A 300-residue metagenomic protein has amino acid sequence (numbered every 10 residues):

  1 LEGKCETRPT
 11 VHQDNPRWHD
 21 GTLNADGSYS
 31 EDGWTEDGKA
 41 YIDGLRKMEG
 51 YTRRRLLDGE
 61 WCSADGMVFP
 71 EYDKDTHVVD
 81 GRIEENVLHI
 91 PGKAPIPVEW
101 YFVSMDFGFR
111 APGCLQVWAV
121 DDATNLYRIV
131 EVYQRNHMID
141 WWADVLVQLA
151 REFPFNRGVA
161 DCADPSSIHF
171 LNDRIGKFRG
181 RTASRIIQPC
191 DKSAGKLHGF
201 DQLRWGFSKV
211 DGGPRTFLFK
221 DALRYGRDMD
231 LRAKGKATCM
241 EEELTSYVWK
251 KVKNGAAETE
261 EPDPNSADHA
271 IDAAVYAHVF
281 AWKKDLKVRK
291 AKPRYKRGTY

Functional and structural regions predicted by a protein language model:
L1-A25: Replace "adjacent to P-loop NTPase cores in ATP/GTP-dependent enzymes" with "adjacent to NTP-binding cores
E2-K4, A119-T124: Short acidic-glycine loop/turn motifs at beta-strand connectors
T10, L57, M105, L115 (+3 more regions): A residue-level signal for conserved active-site and pocket-lining positions in enzyme catalytic cores
T10-Q13, G59, K192: Active-site donor-binding loop signature of nucleotide-sugar glycosyltransferases
W18-M105: ATPase catalytic-site recognition across NTP-hydrolyzing enzymes
V78-D80, A111-C114, S166-H169, F200: Short, well-ordered alpha-helical microsegments
I96-V120: Gly/Thr-rich phosphate-binding beta-strand-loop-beta motif of the actin/hexokinase/Hsp70
T124-N265, K284-Y300: Mg2+-dependent endonuclease catalytic cores in nucleic-acid-processing enzymes, primarily RNase H-like
